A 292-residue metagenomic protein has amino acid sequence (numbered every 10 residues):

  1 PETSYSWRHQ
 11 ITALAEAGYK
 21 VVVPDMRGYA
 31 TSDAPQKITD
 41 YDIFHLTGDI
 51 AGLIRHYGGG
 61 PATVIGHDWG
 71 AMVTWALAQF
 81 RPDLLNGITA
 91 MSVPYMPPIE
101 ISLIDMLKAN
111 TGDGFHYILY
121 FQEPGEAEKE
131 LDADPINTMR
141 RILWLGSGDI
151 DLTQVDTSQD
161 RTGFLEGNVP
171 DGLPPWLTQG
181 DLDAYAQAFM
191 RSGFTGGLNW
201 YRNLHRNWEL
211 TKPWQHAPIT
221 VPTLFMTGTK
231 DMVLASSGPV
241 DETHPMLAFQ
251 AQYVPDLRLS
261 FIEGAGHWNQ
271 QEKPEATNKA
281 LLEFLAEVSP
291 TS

Functional and structural regions predicted by a protein language model:
P1-D33: Conserved HGGG/HGGXW glycine-rich cap/lid loop of the alpha/beta-hydrolase fold
T3, T39, M232, H267-Q270: Nucleotide-sugar-dependent glycosyltransferase donor-binding/catalytic pocket residues
S4-W7, W69, W75, W200 (+2 more regions): Signature tryptophan residues that serve as conserved aromatic anchors
Q10, L77, R81, A280-F284: Hydrophobic residues on the short alpha-helix immediately C-terminal to a glycine-rich phosphate/catalytic loop
Y29-D33, I38-I65, W69-L257, F261: Flexible "cap/lid" subdomain of the alpha/beta-hydrolase fold that forms the substrate-access gate
Y253-S292: Catalytic active-site module of serine/aspartate enzymes centered on a nucleophile-bearing elbow/loop
